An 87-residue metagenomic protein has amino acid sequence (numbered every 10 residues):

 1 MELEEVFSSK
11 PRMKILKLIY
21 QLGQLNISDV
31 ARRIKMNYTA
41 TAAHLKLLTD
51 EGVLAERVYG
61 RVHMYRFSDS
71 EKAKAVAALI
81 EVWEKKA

Functional and structural regions predicted by a protein language model:
M1-K14: Short alpha-helical segments that sit at the start of domains
L16-I19: Hydrophobic residues on short alpha-helical segments
Q21, H63-A87: Conserved segment of winged-helix/HTH DNA-binding domains
L22-N26: Short capping segments at the starts of secondary-structure elements
D29-R32: A short acidic, leucine-rich amphipathic alpha-helix
T39: Key DNA-contact positions within bacterial/archaeal DNA-binding proteins
L45-K46: Short, hydrophobic-biased segments on the C-terminal half of alpha helices that form "recognition helices"
D50-G60, R66: Beta-hairpin "wing" of winged helix-turn-helix
